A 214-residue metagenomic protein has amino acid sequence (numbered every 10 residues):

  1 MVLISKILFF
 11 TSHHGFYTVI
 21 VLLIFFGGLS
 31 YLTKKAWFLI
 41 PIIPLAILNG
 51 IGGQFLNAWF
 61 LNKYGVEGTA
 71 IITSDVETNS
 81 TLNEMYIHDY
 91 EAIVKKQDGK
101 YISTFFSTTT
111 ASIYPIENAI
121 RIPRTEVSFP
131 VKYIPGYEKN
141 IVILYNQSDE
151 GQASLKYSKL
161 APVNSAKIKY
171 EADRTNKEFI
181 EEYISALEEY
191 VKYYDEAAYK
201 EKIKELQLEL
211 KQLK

Functional and structural regions predicted by a protein language model:
V2-L23, A46-K214: Oxidizing extracytosolic/periplasmic lumen-facing domains of membrane-embedded or membrane-associated proteins
T18-I40: Cytosolic-side transmembrane helix boundary signature
P41-L45: Sec-dependent bacterial lipoprotein signal peptides
